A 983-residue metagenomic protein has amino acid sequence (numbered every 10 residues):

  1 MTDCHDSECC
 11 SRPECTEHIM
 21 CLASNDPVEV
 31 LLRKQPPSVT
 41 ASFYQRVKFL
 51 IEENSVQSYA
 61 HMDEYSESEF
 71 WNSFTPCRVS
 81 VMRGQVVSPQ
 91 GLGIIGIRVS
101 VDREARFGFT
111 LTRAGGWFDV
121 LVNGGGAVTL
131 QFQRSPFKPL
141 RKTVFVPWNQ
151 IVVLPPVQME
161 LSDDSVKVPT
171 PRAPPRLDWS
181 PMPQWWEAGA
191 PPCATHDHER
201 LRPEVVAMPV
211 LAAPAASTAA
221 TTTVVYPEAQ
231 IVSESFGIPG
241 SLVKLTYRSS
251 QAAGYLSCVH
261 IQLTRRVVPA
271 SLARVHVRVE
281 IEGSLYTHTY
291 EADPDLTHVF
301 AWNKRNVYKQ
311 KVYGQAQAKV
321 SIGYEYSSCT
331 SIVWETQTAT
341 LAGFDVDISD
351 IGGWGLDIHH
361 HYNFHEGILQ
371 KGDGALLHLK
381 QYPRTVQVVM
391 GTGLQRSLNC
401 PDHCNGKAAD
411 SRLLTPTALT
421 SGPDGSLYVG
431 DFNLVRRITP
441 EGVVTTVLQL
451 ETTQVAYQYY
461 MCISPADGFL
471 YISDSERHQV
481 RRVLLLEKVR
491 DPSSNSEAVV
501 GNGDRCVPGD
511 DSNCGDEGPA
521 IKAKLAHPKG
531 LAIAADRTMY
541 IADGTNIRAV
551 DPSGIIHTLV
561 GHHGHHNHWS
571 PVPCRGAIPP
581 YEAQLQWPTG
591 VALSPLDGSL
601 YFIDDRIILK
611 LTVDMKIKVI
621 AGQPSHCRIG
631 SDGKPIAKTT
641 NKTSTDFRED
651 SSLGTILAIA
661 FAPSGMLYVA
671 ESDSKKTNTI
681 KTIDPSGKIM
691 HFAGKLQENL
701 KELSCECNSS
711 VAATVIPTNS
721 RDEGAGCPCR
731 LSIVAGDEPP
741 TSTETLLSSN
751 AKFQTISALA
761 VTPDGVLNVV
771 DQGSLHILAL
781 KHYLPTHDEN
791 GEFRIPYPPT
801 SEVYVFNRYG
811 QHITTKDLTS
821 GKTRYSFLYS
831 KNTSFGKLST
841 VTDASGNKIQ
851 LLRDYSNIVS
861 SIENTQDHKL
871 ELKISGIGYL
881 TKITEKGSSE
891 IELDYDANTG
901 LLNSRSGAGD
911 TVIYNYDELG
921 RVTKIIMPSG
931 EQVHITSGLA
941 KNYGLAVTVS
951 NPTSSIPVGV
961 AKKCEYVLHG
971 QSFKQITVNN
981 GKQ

Functional and structural regions predicted by a protein language model:
C4, C9-S58, D63-S73, T129-R134 (+2 more regions): Long, compositionally biased, intrinsically disordered segments
N72-I95, T264-P269: Structural motif
I94-G96, V101-G124: Short, acidic Ser/Thr/Gly-rich low-complexity loop/linker segments typical of extracellular and cell-surface proteins
Y382-T415, G442-M461, K488-H527, I555-W587 (+4 more regions): Gly/Pro-rich loop segments of beta-rich domains
S421-D424, I463-D467, I533-D536, L593-D597 (+3 more regions): Residue-level detector of Asp-centered blade-edge/turn motifs that repeat once per structural unit in beta-propeller
S426-Y428, F469-I472, T538-I541, R548 (+5 more regions): Conserved beta-propeller blade signature
Q754-L784: Blade-level signature of beta-propeller repeat domains, shared across WD40, Kelch, NHL, RCC1 and BNR/Asp-box propellers
K781-Q983: Extended charged/polar low-complexity repeat regions
